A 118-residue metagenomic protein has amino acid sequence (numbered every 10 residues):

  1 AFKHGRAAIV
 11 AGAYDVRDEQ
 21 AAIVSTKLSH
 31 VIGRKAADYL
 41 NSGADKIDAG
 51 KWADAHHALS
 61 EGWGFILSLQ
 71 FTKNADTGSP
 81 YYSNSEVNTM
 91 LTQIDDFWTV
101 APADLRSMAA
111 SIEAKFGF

Functional and structural regions predicted by a protein language model:
A1-F118: Mature extracytoplasmic or organellar-lumen-exposed domains after removal of signal/transit peptides
